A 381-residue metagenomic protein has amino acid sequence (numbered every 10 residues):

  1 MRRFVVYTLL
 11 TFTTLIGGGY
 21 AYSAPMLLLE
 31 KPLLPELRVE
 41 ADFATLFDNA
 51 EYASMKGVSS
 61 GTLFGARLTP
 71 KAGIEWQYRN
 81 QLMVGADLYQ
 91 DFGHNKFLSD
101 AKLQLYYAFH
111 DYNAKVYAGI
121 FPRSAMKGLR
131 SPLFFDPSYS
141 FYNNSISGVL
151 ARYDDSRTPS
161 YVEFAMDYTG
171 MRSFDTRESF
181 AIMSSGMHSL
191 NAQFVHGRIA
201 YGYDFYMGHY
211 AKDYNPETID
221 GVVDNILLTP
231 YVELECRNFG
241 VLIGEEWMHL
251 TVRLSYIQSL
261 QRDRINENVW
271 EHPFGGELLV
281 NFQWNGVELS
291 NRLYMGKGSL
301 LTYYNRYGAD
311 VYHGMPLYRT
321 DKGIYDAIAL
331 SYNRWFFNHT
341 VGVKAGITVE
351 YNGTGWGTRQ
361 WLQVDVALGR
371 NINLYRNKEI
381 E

Functional and structural regions predicted by a protein language model:
M1-F4: Positively charged n-region of N-terminal signal peptides that target proteins for export
Y7-G17: Bacterial N-terminal signal peptides
Y20-V39, I243, N373-E381: Outer-membrane beta-barrel biogenesis signature
P25-E51, V116, L250-L254: Transmembrane beta-strand segments of Gram-negative outer membrane beta-barrel proteins
L46-R67: Surface-exposed strand-loop-strand hairpins of Gram-negative outer-membrane beta-barrel proteins
Y52, K115-H188: Surface-exposed coil loops of outer-membrane beta-barrel proteins
G65, Q104, D155-A165, T169 (+2 more regions): Exposed, low-structure sequence patches enriched in small/polar residues
Q81-D111, L129-F134: Surface-exposed loop and membrane-interface regions of Gram-negative outer-membrane beta-barrel proteins
